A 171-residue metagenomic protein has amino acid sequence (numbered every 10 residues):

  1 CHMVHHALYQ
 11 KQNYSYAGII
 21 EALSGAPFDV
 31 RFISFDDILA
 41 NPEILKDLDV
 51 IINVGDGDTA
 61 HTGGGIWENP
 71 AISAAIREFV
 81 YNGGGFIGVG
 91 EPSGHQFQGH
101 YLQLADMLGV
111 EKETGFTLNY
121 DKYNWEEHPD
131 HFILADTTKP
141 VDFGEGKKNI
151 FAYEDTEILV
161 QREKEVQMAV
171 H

Functional and structural regions predicted by a protein language model:
C1-V50: Aromatic-Pro/Gly-enriched surface loop or interdomain linker that acts as a lid/target-recognition segment
H2-M3, D37-I38, G57-T59, P92-H95 (+1 more regions): Short, solvent-exposed loop/turn segments at secondary-structure junctions
K11-S15, W67-I72, Q161-E163: Soluble or luminal CAZymes and related metallo-dependent hydrolases
D36-P42, A71-A74, E165-M168: Alpha-helical scaffolding within the catalytic cores of extracellular/periplasmic polymer-degrading hydrolases
P42-K46, I52, Q98-A105: Substrate-binding cleft/loops of secretory-pathway carbohydrate-active enzymes
D49-G55, I87: Structural motif
D58, T62-K139: A glycine-rich, often tryptophan-bearing local segment used as a flexible ligand/cofactor-contacting loop or short
E113-H171: Catalytic beta-strand/loop cores that center a nucleophilic Ser/Cys/Thr and support acyl-enzyme chemistry
